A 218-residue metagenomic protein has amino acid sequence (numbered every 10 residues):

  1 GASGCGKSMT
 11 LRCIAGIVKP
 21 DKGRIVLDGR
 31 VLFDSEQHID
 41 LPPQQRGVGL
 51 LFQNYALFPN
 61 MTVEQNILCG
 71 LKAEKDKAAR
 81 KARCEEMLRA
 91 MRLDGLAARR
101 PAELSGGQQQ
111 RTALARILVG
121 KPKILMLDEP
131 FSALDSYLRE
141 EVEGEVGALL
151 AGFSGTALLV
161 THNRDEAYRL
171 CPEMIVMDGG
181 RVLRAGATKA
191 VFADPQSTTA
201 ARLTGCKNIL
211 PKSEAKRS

Functional and structural regions predicted by a protein language model:
A2-G6: Walker A (P-loop) phosphate-binding loop of ABC-type ATPase nucleotide-binding domains
S8-L11, R111-T112: ABC ATPase nucleotide-binding domain helices that frame the ATP-binding cleft
A15: Helix-to-loop junction immediately C-terminal to a conserved catalytic motif
V18-K19, V26, K72: A position-specific signal in ABC ATPase nucleotide-binding domains
G23-S35: Conserved ABC transporter NBD signature motif
G29-V31, P43-N54: ABC ATPase nucleotide-binding domain signature region
G47-G49, L57-T199: ABC ATPase nucleotide-binding domains
F192-A215: C-terminal boundary and immediately downstream tail of ABC-type ATPase nucleotide-binding domains
